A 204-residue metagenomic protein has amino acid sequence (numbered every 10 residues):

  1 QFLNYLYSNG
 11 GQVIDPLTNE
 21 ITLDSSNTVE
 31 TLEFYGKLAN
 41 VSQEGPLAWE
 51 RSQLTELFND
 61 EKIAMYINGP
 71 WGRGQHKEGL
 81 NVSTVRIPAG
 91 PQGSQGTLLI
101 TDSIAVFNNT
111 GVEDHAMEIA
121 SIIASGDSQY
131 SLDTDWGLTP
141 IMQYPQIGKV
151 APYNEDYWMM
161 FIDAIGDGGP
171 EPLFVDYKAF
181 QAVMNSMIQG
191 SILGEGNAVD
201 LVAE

Functional and structural regions predicted by a protein language model:
Q1-I21, N27, E33, I63: Extracytoplasmic/periplasmic solute-binding protein
Y5-S8, Q75-Q92, P152-W158: Ligand-binding "clamshell"
L17-A48, K77-E78: Glycine-centered hinge/linker elements that transmit conformational signals in sensory and ligand-binding systems
N40, A120-Q143: Periplasmic-binding protein-like
P46-D60: Short helix-initiation/N-cap motifs at beta->coil->alpha
A64-G69, S83: Paired acidic/hydrophobic, glycine-rich loop segments that form the ligand-binding mouth/hinge of periplasmic-binding
V85, T134-G190: Long, aromatic- and glycine/proline-rich binding clefts that accommodate carbohydrate-like moieties
L99-E113: A bilobed periplasmic-binding-protein/Venus flytrap-type ligand-binding module shared by bacterial periplasmic
